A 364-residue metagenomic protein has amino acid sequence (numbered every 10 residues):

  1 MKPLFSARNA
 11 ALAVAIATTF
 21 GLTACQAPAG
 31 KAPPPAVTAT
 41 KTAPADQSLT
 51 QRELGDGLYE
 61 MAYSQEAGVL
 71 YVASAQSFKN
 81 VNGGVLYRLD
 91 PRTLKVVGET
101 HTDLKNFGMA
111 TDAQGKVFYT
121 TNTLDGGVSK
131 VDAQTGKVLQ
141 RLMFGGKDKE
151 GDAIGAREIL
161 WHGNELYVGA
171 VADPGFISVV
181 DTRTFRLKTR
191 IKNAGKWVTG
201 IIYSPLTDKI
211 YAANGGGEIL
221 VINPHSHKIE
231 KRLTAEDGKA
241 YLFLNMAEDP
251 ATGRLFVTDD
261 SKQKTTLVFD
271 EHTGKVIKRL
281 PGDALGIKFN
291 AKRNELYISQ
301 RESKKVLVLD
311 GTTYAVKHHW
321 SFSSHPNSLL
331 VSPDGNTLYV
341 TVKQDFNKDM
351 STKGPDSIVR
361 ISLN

Functional and structural regions predicted by a protein language model:
K2-L12: Bacterial N-terminal signal peptides that target proteins for export
A13-G21: Bacterial N-terminal signal peptides
G21-N364: Predominantly soluble domains enriched in secretory-pathway, periplasmic, or organellar proteins
